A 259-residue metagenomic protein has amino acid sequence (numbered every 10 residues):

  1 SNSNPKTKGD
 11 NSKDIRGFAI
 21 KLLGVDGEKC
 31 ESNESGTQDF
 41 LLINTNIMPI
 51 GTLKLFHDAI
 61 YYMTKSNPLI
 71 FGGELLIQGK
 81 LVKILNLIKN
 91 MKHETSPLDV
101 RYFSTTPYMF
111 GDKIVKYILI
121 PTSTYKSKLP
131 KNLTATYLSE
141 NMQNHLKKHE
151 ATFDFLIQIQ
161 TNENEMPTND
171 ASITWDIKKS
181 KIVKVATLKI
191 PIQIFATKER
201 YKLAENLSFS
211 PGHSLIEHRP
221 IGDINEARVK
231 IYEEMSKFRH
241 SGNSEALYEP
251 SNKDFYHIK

Functional and structural regions predicted by a protein language model:
S1-K259: Active-site-adjacent core segments of small-molecule enzymes
